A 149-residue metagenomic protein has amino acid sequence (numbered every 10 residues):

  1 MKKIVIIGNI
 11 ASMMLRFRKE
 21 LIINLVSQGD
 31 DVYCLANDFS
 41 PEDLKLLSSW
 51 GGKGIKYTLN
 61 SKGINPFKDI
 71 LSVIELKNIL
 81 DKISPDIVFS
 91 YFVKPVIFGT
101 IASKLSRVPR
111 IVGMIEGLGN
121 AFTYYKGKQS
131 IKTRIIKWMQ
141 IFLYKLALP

Functional and structural regions predicted by a protein language model:
M1-I4: Extreme N-terminal starter segment of soluble prokaryotic enzymes
I6-K68: N-terminal strand-loop element at the rim of the active site of nucleotide-sugar-dependent glycosyltransferases
N9-M14, S61-I64, L105-T133: A short, histidine- and acid-enriched strand-loop-helix "catalytic/donor-clamping" loop that lines the nucleotide-sugar
I23-Q28, I74-N78, T133-P149: Membrane-proximal helix-turn-helix segments that form the acceptor-binding/catalytic region of lipid-linked
L80, S84-P85: Proline-aspartate-enriched helix->loop->beta-strand connector
F89-S90, P149: Short beta-strand scaffold positions
S90-V96, I115: Short His-centered aromatic/hydrophobic patch
